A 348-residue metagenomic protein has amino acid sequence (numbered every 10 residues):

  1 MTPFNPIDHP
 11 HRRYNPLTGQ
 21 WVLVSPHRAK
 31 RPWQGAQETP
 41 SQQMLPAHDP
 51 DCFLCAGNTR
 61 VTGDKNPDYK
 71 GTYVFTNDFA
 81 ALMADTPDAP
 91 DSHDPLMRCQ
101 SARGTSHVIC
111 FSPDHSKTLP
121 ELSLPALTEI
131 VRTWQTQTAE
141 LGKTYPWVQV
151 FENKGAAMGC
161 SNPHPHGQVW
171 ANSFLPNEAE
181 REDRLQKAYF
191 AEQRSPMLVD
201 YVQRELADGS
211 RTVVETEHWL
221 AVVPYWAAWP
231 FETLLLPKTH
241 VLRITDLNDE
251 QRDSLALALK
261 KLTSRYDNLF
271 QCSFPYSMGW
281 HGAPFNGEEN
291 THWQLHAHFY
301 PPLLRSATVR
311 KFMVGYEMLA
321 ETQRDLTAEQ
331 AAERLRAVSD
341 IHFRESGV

Functional and structural regions predicted by a protein language model:
M1-H164, W170-L242, E250, S264 (+2 more regions): Active-site microenvironments that recognize anionic phosphate/pyrophosphate groups
L242-Q251, L255-K260: A contiguous, surface-exposed recognition patch within enzymatic or periplasmic domains that forms
S254-S273, S277: Extended C-terminal subregions enriched in glycine
M278-G282: Acidic/histidine-rich, metal-coordinating catalytic segments
